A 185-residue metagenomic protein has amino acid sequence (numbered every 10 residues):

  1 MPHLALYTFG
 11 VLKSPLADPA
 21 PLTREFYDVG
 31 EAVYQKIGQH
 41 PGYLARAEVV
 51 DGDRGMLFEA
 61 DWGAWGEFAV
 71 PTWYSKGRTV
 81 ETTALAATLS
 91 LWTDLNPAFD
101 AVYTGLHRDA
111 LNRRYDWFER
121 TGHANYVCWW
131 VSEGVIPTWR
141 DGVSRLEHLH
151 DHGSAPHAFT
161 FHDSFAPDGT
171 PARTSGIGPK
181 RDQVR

Functional and structural regions predicted by a protein language model:
M1-L85, P97-D100, A124-R185: Short S/T/G/P-rich N-terminal loop/turn motif that feeds into the first structured element of a domain
L89-S90: Ligand-binding pocket scaffold of soluble enzyme catalytic domains
T93-L95: Short loop-to-helix capping motifs
A101-R113: "Short basic amphipathic alpha-helical interaction patches in structured regions
R113-C128: Aromatic sugar-binding interfaces of carbohydrate-active proteins
